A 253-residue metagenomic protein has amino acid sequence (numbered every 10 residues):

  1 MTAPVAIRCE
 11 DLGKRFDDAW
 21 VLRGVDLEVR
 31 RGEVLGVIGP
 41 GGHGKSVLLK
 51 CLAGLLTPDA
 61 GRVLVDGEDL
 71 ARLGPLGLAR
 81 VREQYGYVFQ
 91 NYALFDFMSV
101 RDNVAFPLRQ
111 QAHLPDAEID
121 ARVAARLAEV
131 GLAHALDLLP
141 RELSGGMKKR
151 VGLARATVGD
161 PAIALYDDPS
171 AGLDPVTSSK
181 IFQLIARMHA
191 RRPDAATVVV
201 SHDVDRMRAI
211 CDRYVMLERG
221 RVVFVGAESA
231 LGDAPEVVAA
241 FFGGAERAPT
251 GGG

Functional and structural regions predicted by a protein language model:
A53: Helix-to-loop junction immediately C-terminal to a conserved catalytic motif
D69, D116-H134: Conserved ABC ATPase "signature" region
L70-G86, L231-A234: ABC ATPase NBD coupling module
L139-L143, M147: Conserved ABC ATPase signature
D160: Conserved catalytic motifs of ABC-family nucleotide-binding domains
A164-D167: Catalytic Walker B motif of ABC-type/P-loop ATPase nucleotide-binding domains
S179-P193: Helical segment within the ABC ATPase nucleotide-binding domain
